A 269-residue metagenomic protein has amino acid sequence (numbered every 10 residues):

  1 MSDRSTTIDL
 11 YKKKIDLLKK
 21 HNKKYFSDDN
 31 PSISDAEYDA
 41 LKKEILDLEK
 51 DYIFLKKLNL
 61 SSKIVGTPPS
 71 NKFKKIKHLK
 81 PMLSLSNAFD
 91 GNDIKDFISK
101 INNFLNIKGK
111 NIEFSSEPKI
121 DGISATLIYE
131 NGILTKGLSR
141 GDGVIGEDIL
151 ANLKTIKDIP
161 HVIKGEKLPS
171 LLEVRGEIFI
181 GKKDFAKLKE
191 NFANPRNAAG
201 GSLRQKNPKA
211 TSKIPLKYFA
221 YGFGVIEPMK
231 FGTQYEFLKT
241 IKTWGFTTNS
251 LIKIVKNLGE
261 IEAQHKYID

Functional and structural regions predicted by a protein language model:
M1-D269: RNA/tRNA-interacting regions in translation and RNA-turnover enzymes
